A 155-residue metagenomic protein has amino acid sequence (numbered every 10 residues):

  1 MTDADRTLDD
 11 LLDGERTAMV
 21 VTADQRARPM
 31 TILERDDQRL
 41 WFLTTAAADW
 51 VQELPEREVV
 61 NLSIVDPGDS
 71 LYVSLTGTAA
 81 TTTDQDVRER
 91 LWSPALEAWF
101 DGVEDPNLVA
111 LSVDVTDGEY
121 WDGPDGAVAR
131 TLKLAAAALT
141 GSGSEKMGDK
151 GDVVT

Functional and structural regions predicted by a protein language model:
M1-V21, A138, V154-T155: Extreme N-terminal tail/first-helix region
T2-A4, T44-A48, P94-L96: Charged, amphipathic alpha-helical segments
D3, T7, D86-V87, L91 (+1 more regions): Exposed alpha-helical structural elements
L12-R16, E56-V59, D114-T116, E145-M147: A short, compositionally biased
D13, Q25, V103-P106: Short solvent-exposed loop/turn micro-motifs enriched in small/polar/acidic residues
E15-A46, Q52-L54, V60-D66, Y72-L75: Short beta-strand segments
W50-D117, P124: Short, structured beta-strand-loop surface elements
E104-T155: C-terminal edge-of-domain segments
